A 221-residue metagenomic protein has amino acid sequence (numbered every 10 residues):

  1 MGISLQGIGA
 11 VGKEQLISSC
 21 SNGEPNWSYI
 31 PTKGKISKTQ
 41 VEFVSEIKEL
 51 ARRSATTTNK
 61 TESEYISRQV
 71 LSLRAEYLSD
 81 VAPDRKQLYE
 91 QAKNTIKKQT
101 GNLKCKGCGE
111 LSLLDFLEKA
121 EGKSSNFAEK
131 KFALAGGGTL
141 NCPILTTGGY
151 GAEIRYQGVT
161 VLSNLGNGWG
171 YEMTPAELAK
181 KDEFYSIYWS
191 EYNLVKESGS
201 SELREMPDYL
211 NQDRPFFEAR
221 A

Functional and structural regions predicted by a protein language model:
M1-A221: Type III/flagellar secretion export determinants
